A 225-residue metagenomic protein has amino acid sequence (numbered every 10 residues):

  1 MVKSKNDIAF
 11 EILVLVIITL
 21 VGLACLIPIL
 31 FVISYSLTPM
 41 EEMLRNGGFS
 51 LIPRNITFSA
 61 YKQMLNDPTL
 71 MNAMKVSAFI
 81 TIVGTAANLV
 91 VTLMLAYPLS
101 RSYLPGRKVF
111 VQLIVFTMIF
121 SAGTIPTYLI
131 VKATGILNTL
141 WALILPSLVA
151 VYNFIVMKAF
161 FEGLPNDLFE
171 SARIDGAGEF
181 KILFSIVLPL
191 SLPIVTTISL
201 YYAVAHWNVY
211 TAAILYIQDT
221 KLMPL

Functional and structural regions predicted by a protein language model:
M1-L225: A hydrophobic, multi-pass inner-membrane permease signature
